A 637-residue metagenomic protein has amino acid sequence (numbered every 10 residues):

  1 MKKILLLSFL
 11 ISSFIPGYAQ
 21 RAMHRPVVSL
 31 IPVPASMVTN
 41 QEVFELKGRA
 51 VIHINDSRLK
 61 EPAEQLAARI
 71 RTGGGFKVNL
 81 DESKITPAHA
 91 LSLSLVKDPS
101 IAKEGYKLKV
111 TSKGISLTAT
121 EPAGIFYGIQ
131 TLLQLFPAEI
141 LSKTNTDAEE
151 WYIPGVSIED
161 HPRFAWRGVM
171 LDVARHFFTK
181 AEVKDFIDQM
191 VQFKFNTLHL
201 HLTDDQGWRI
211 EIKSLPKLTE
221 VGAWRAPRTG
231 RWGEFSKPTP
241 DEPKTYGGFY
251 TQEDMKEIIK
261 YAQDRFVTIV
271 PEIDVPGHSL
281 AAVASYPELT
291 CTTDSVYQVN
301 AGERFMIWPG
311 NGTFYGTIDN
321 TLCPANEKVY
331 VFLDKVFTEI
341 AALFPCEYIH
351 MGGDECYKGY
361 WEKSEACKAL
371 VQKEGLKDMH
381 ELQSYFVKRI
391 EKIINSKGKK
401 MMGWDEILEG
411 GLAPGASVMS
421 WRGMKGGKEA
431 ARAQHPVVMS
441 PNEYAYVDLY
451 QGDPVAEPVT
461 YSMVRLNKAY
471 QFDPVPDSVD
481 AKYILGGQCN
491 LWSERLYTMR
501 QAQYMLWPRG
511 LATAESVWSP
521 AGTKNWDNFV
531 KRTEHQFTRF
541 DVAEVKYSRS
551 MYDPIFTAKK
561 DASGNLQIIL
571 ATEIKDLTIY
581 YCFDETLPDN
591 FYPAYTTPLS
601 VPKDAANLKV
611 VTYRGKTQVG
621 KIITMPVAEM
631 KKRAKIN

Functional and structural regions predicted by a protein language model:
M1-H24: Bacterial Sec-dependent N-terminal signal peptides
Q20-F164, Q501, S516-E544: Contiguous, structured surface segment used for ligand recognition
L30, Q41-V43, H53, P520 (+1 more regions): Short, compositionally stereotyped local motifs that mark structural "simplifiers"
K60-E61, F177-T179, D205-E211, P276-A282 (+7 more regions): Flexible loop/turn segments at secondary-structure boundaries
P99-V331, K335-Y348, R389, I393 (+2 more regions): Feature activates predominantly on carbohydrate-active enzymes
A284, G310-A416, W421-R432: Active-site neighborhood of glycoside hydrolase catalytic domains
K400-A416, R422-Q567: Flexible, acidic glycine-rich loops studded with aromatic residues
